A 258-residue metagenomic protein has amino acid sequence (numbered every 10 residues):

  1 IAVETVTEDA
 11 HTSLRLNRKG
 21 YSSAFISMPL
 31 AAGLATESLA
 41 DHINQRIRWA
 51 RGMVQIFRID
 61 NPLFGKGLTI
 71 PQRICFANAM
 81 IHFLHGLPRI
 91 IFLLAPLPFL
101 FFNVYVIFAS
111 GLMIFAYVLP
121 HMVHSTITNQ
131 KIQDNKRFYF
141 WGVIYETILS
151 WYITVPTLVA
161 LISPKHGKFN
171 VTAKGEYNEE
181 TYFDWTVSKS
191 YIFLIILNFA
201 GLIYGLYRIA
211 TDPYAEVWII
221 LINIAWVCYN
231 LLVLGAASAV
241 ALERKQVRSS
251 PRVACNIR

Functional and structural regions predicted by a protein language model:
A2-I81, L119-N170: Catalytic donor/gating beta->alpha subdomain of glycosyltransferases that bind UDP-sugars
P62-Q72, L97-V104, G175: Hydrophobic, membrane-facing alpha-helical anchors
H82-K168, F183-R258: Membrane-embedded multi-pass helical conduit in multi-pass membrane proteins, especially envelope-biosynthetic
N170-F183: Short membrane-interface loop/juxtamembrane segments of multi-pass integral membrane proteins
